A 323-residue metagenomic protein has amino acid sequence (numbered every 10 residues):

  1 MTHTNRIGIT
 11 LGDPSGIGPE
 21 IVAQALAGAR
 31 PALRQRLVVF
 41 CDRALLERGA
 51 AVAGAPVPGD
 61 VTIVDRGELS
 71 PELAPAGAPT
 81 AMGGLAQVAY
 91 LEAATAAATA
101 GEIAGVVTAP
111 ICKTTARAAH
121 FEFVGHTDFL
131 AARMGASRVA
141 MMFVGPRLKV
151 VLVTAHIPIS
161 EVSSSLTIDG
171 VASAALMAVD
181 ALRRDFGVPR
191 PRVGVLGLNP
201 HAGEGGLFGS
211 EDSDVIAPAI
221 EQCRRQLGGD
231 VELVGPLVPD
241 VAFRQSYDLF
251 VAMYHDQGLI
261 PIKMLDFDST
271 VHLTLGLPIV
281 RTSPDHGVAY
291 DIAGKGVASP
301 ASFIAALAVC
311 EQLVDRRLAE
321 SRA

Functional and structural regions predicted by a protein language model:
M1-H126, D169-M253, Q257-T282, H286-V288 (+1 more regions): Contiguous, glycine/small-aliphatic-enriched amphipathic segments in soluble metabolic enzymes
P58, F143-S173: Ligand-binding beta-strand-loop-alpha-helix segment within the catalytic cores of soluble metabolic enzymes
T114-A118, R138-M141, K149-L152, I159-V162 (+1 more regions): Short, well-ordered, mixed-charge alpha-helical segments that flank or form enzyme active sites
A131-V144: FAD-binding core/adjacent interface of flavoenzyme oxidoreductases
